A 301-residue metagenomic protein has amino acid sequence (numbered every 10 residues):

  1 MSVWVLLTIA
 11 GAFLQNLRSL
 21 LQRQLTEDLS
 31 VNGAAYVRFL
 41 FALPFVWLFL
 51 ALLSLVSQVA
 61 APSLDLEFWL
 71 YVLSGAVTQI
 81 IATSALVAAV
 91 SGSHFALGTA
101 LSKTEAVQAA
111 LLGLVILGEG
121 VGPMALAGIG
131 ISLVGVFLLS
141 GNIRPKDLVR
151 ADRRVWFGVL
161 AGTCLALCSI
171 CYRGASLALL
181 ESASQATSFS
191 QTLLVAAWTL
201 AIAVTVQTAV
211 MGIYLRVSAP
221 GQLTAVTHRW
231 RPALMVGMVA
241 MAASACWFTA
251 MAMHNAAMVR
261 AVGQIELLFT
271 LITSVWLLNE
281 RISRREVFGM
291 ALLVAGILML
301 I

Functional and structural regions predicted by a protein language model:
M1-I9, F13, V107-R173, R281-I301: Juxtamembrane helix-loop boundary signature in multi-pass membrane transporters
M1-N16, L21-S74, I81-G92, N142-T163 (+6 more regions): Membrane-interface interhelical linkers
A10, V37, L101-T104, M124-A127 (+3 more regions): Hydrophobic core positions of alpha-helical segments in small-molecule transporters and transporter systems
R23, V87, G113-L114, R173 (+2 more regions): Small-residue-mediated transmembrane helix hinge/kink sites in multi-pass secondary transporters
E27, S91, G113, L117 (+2 more regions): The C-terminal cap of the DNA-recognition helix in HTH/winged-HTH DNA-binding domains, marking the helix-to-coil
L40-F45, L101-V115, V206, V210 (+3 more regions): Alpha-helical transmembrane segments of compact multi-pass small-molecule transporters, enriched in specific families
A82, L86-A110: Transmembrane alpha-helical insertion/packing segments
R173, C246-G263: Alpha-helical transmembrane segments and their membrane-interface junctions in multi-pass membrane proteins
